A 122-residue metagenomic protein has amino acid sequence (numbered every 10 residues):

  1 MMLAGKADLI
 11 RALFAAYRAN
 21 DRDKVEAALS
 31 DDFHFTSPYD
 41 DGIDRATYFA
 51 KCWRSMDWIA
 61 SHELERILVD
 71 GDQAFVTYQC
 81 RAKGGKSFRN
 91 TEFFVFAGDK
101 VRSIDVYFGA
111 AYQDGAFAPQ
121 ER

Functional and structural regions predicted by a protein language model:
M1-A27, D31, D72, Q120-R122: Short, low-complexity N-terminal intrinsically disordered segments enriched in polar/charged residues
M2, T36-P38, F49-R122: A beta-strand edge to alpha-helix "cap/lid" segment located at domain peripheries
E26, A46-A50: Short, well-structured alpha-helical segments
D41-I43: Acidic-and-aromatic substrate-binding clefts and catalytic sites of carbohydrate-active enzymes
